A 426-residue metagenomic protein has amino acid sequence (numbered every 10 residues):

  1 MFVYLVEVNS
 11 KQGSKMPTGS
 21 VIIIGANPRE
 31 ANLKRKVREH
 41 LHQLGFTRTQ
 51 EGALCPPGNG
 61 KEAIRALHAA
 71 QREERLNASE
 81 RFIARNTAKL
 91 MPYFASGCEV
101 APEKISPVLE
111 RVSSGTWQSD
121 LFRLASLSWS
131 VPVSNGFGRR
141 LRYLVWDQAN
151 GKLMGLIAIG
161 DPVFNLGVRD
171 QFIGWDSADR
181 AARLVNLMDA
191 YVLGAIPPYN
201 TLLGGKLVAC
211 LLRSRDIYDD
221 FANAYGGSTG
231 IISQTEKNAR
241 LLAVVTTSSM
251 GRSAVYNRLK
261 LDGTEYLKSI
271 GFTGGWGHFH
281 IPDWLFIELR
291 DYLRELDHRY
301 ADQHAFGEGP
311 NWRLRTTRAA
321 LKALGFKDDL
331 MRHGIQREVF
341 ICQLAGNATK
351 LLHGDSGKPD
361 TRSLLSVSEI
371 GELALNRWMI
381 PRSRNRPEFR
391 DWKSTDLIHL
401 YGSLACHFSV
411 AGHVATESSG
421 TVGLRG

Functional and structural regions predicted by a protein language model:
M1-K15: Short, Lys/Arg-enriched N-terminal segments with co-localized hydrophobic residues within the first ~10-30 amino acids
G13-G426: Extended, composition-driven regions rather than compact fold-specific motifs
